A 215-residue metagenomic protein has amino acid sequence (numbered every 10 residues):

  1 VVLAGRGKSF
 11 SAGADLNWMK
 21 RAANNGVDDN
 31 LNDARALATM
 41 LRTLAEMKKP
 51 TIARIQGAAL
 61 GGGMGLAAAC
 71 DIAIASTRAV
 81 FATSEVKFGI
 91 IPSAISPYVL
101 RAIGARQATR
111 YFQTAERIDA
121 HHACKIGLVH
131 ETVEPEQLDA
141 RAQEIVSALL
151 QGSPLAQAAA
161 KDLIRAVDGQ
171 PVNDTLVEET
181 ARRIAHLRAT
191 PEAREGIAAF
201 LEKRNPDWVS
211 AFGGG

Functional and structural regions predicted by a protein language model:
G5-T43, A59, P171-V172: Glycine- (often His-adjacent) and acidic-residue-rich active-site loop that binds/positions the CoA thioester
G7-A12, A59-G61, A82, I164 (+1 more regions): Short, active-site-adjacent cap segments at secondary-structure transitions
R42-Q157, T190, R194-A198, R204: Crotonase-fold acyl-CoA enzyme core
Y111-F112, L163, V167-D168, R182-R188: Helix-loop "lid/cap" segments that line or gate small-molecule binding pockets
N205-G215: Short C-terminal tail/terminal secondary-structure segment of NAD(P)H-dependent dehydrogenase/reductase domains
